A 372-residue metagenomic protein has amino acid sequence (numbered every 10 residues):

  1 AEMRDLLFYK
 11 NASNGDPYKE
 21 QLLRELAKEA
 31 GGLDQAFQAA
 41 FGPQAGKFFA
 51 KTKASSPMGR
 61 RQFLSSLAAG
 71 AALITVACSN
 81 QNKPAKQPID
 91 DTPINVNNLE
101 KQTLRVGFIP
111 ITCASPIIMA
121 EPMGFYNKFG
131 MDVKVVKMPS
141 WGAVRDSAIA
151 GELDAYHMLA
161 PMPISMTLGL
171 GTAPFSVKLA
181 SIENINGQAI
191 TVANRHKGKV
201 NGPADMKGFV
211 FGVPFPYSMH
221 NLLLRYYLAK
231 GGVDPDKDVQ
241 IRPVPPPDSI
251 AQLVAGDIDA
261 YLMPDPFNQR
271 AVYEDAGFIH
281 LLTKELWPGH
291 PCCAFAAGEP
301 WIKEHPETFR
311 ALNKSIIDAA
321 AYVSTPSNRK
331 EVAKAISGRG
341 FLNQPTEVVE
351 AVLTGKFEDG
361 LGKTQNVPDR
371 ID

Functional and structural regions predicted by a protein language model:
A1-M58, A71, K83-A85: N-terminal secretory signal peptides
G59-L67: N-terminal export leaders
V76-A77: C-terminal motif of bacterial Sec signal peptides marking the signal peptidase cleavage site
P84-P243, S249-G289: Short, glycine-/small- and polar/acidic-enriched structural segments that line small-molecule recognition paths
E152, H157-A160, T167-L170, F215 (+4 more regions): Sec/Tat-exported extracytoplasmic proteins
I190-T191, A294-A297, W301-I302: Short glycine- and hydrophobic/aromatic-rich loop-to-beta-strand nucleating segment in the catalytic cores
W287-C292, N313-I316: Glycine- and acidic-residue-rich phosphate-binding/metal-coordinating active-site segment common to enzymes that handle
E304-D372: Secondary-structure end/capping motifs
